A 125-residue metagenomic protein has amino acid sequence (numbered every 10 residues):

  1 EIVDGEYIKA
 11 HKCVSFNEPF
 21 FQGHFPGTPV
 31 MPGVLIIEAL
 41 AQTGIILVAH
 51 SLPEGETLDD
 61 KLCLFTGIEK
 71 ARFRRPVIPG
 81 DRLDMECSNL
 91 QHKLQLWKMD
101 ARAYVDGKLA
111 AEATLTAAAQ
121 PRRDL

Functional and structural regions predicted by a protein language model:
E1-M31, I36: Catalytic strand-loop segment that frames the active site of acyl-thioester-processing enzymes
E6, A49, V77-D81, S88-L125: HotDog/MaoC-like acyl-thioester-processing domains
K12, E86-N89: Short, hydrophobic/aromatic-enriched beta-strand segments in well-ordered soluble domains
M31-H50: Active-site- and interface-proximal helix/loop "cap" or "latch" segments in soluble metabolic and energy-transducing
G44-D84, A118: Hydrophobic beta-strand-centered segment that forms part of the acyl-chain substrate-binding groove
